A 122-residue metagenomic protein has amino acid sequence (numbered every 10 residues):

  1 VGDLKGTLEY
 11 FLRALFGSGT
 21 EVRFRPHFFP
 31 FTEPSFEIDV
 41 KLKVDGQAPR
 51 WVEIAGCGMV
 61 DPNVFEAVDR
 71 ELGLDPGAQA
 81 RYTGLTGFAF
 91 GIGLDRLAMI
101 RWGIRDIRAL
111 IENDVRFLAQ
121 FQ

Functional and structural regions predicted by a protein language model:
V1-Q122: TRNA-recognition modules of translation machinery and tRNA-sensing kinases, especially anticodon-binding
